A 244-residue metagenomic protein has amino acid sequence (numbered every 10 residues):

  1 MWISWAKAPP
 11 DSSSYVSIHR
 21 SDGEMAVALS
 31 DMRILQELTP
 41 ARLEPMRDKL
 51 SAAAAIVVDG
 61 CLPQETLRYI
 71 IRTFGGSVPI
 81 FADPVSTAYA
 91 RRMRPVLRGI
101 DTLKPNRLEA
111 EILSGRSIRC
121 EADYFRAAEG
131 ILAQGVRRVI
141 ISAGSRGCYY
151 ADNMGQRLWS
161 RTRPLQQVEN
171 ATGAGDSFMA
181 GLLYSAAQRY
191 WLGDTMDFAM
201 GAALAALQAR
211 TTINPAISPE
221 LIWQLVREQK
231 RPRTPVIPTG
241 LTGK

Functional and structural regions predicted by a protein language model:
M1-A54, R72, I222-K244: Conserved N-terminal subdomain of the carbohydrate kinase-like
I18-R20, C61, G135: Conserved functional loop/turn residues at catalytic and ligand-binding sites
A28, L113-G115, A151, L225: Residues that scaffold the ATP/ADP-binding catalytic core of kinase and kinase-like folds
D31-I34, G115-R119, L165-Q166: Short glycine-enriched, charge-decorated loop/helix-capping segments at active-site entrances that position
L43-M46, M93-V96, V168: Acidic, amphipathic alpha-helical patches
D48-S51, R98, Q134, G155: Structured loop/turn residues at beta-strand edges in well-structured enzyme cores
A55-R126, R146-G147: Conserved beta-alpha-beta core of the PfkB/ribokinase-like small-molecule kinase fold
R94, E121-K244: Conserved phosphate-binding/catalytic region of the ribokinase-like
